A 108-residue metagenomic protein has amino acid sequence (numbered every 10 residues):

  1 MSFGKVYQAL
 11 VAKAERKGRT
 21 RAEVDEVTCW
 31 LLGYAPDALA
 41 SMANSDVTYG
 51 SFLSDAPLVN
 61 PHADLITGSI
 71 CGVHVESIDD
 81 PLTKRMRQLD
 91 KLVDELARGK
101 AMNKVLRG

Functional and structural regions predicted by a protein language model:
M1-G108: A charge-rich, low-complexity, intrinsically flexible signal that marks solvent-exposed coils, linkers, repeats
